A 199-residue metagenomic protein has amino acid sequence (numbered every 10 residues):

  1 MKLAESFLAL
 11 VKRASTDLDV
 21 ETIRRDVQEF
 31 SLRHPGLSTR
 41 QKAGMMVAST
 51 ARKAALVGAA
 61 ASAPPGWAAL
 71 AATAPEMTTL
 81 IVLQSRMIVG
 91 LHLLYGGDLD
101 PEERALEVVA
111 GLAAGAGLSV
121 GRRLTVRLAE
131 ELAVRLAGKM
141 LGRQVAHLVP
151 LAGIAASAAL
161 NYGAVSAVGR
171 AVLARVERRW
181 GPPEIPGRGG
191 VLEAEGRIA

Functional and structural regions predicted by a protein language model:
M1-A63, I81-A199: Terminal, membrane-proximal amphipathic helices and intrinsically disordered targeting/regulatory segments
L70-A74, I154: Hydrophobic alpha-helical transmembrane segments of multi-pass small-molecule transporters/permeases
E76-T79: Glycine-rich, small/polar surface segments that engage phosphate groups of diverse ligands
